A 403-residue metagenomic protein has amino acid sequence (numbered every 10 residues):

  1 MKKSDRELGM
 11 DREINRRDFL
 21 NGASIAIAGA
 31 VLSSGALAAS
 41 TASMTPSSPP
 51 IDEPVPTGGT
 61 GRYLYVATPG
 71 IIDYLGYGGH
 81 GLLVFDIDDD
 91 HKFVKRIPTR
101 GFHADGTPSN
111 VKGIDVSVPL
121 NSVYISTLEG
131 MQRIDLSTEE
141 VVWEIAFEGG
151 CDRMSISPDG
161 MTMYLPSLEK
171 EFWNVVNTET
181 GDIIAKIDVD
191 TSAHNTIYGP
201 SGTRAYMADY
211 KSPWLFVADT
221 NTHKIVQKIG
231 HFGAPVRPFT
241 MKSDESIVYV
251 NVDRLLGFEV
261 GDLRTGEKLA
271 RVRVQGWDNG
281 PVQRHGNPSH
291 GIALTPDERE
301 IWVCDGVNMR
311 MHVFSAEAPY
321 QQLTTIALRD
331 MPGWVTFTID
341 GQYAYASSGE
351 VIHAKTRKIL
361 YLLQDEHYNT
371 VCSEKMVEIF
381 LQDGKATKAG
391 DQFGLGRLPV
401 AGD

Functional and structural regions predicted by a protein language model:
M1-D18, I25-L32, T41: N-terminal secretory signal peptides
G9, G35, G106-P108: Short, flexible coil/linker elements and helix-boundary hinge sites characteristic of intrinsically disordered
I14, S43-D403: Predominantly soluble domains enriched in secretory-pathway, periplasmic, or organellar proteins
A23-S24, D86: Generic short alpha-helical hydrophobic face used as a protein-protein interaction/packing hotspot
A36-M44: Signal peptide processing junction and immediate N-terminal pro/mature segment of secreted/exported proteins
